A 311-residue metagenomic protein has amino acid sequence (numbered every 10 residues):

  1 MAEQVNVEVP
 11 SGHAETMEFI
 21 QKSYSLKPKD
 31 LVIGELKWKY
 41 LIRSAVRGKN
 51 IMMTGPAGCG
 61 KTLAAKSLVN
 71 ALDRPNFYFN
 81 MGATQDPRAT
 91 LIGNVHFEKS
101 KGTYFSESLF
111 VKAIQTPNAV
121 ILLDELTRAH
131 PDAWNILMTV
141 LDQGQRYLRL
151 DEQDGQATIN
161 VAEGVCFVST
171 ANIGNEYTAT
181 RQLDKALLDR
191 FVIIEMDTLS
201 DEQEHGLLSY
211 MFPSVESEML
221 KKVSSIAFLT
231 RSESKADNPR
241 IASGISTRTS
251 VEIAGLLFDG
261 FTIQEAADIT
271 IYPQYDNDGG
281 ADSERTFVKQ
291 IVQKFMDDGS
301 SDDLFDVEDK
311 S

Functional and structural regions predicted by a protein language model:
M1-K221: AAA+ P-loop NTPase catalytic core and its hallmark functional loops
M1-L31, R47, S200-S311: Alpha-helical lid/collar subdomain of P-loop NTPases
